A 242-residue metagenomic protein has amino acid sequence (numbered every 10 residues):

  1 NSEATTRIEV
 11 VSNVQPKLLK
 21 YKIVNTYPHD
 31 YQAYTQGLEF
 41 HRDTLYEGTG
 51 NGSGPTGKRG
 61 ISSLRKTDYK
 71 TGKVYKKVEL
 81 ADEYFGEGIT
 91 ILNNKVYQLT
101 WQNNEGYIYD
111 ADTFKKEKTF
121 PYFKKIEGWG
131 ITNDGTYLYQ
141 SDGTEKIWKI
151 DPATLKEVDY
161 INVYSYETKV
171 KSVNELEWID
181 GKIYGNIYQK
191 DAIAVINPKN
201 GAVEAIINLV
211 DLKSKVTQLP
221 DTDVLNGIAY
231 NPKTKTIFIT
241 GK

Functional and structural regions predicted by a protein language model:
N1-V14: Beta-strand-enriched, solvent-exposed domains that form extended recognition/catalytic surfaces
S12-Q32, Y69-Y75: A short helix->beta-strand "capping" segment at the edge of beta-propeller domains
V24-R65, K77-T90, G130: Beta-strand-rich domains and repeat architectures in extracellular enzymes and scaffolds, especially beta-propellers
Y31-R42, D82-N93, F123-G135, E167-I179 (+1 more regions): Beta-rich, blade/repeat-based domains predominating in secreted/periplasmic proteins but also intracellular
Y46-G57, Q98-N103, L138-T144, G185-Q189 (+1 more regions): Conserved beta-strand positions in repeat-built beta-propeller and related beta-rich domains
T67-G72, D110-F114, D151-L155, N197-G201: Short loop/turn segments that connect beta-strands within beta-propeller blades
T71-Y109, K115-K125: Blade-loop segments of beta-propeller domains
G106-Y164: Hydrophobic, well-structured mid-protein blocks that either form specific transmembrane helices
